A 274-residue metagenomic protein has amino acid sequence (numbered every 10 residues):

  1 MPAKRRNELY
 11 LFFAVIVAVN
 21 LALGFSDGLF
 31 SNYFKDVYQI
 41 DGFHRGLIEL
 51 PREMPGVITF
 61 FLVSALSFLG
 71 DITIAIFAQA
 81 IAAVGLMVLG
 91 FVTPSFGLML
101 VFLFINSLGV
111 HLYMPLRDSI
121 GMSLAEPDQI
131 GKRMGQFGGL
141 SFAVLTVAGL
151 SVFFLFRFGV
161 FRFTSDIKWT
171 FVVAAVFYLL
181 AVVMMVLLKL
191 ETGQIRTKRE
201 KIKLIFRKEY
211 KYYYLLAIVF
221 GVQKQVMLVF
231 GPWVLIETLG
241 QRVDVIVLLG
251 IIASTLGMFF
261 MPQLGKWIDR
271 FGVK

Functional and structural regions predicted by a protein language model:
M1-L9, L188-G221: Juxtamembrane intracellular "pre-TM" segments in multi-pass secondary transporters
V17, G85, G97-Y113: Hydrophobic core of transmembrane alpha-helices in multi-pass small-molecule transporters, especially MFS/SLC-type
G28-H44, V229-I246: Short amphipathic helix-loop junctions that connect adjacent transmembrane helices in Major Facilitator Superfamily/SLC
F30, L112-A125: Intracellular juxtamembrane helix-capping segments at the cytosolic ends of symmetry-related transmembrane helices
I58-D71, F156, F260-V273: Helix-to-loop junctions at the C-terminal end of transmembrane segments in multipass secondary transporters
A80-P94: C-terminal ends and interior cores of transmembrane alpha-helices in multi-pass membrane transporters/permeases
M134-F153: Glycine-rich segments within core transmembrane alpha-helices of 12-TM secondary carriers
V152-F156, A175-I195: C-terminal membrane-cytosol helix-exit motif in multi-pass small-molecule transporters
